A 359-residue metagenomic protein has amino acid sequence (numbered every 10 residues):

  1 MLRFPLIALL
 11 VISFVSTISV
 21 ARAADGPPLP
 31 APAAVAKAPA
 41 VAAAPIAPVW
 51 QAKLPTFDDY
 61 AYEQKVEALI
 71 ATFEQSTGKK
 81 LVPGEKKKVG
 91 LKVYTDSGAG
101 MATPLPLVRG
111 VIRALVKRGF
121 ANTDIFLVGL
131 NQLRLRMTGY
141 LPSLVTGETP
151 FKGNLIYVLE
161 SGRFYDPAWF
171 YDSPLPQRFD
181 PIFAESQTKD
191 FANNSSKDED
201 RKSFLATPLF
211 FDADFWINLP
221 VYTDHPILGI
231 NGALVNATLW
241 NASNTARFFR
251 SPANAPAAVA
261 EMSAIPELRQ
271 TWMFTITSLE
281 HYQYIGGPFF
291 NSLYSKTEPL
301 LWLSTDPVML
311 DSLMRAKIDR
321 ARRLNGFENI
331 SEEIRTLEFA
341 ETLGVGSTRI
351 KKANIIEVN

Functional and structural regions predicted by a protein language model:
M1-L2: N-terminal secretory signal peptides that target proteins for export/translocation
P5-T17: Bacterial N-terminal signal peptides
R22-N359: N-terminal and secondary-structure boundary signal
